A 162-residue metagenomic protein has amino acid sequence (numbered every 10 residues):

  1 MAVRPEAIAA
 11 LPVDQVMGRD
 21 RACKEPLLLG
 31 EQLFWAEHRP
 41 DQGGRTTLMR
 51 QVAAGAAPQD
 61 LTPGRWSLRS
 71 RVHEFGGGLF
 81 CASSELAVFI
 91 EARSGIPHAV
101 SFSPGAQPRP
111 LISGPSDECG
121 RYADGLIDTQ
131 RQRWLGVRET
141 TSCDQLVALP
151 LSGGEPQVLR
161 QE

Functional and structural regions predicted by a protein language model:
M1-A22, V52-F75, V100-R121, L149-E162: Multi-bladed beta-propeller domains
A10-A53: Hydrophobic alpha-helical membrane-insertion signals
G18-Q32, S67-A87, S116-W134: Conserved beta-propeller blade repeats
G30, W35-D41, Q51-V52, C81-S94 (+4 more regions): Beta-strand C-termini and the immediately following turn/loop, strongest in propeller blades
E37-T47, L68-E74, F89-H98, P115-Y122 (+2 more regions): A flexible loop/linker signature enriched in serine peptidases of the S9 family
